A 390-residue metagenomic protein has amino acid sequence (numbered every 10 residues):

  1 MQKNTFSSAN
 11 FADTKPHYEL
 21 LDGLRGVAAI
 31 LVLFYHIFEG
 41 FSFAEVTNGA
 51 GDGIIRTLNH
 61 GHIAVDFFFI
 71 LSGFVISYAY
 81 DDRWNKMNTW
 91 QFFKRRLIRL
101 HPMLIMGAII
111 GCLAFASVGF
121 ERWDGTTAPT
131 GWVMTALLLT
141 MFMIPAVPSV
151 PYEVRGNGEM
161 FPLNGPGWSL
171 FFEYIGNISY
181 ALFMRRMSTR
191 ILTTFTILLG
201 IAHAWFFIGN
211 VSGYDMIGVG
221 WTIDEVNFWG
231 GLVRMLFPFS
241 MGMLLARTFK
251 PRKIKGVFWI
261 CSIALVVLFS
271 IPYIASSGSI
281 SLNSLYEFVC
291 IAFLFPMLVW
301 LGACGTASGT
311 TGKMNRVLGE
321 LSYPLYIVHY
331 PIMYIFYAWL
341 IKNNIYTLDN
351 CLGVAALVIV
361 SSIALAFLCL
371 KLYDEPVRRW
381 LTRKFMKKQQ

Functional and structural regions predicted by a protein language model:
Q2-L20, I30, F34-N59, Y78-W90 (+5 more regions): Alpha-helical transmembrane segments in multi-pass integral membrane proteins
L21, Q91-F92, L100, S169 (+1 more regions): Alpha-helical transmembrane segments and their helix-entry boundary regions
V27, F38, F68, F171-I175 (+1 more regions): Active-site His/Glu-centered metal-binding helix of metallohydrolases
V32, F69, V75, A108 (+2 more regions): Helical transmembrane-bundle signal
G53-H60, L100-Y174, A202-E225, V289-A303: Membrane-interface helix-loop-helix regions
R96, L100-L104, L321-V328: Loop-to-transmembrane-helix entry motif
G176-L198, M241: Hydrophobic, aromatic-rich transmembrane alpha-helices and their immediate juxtamembrane boundary segments
